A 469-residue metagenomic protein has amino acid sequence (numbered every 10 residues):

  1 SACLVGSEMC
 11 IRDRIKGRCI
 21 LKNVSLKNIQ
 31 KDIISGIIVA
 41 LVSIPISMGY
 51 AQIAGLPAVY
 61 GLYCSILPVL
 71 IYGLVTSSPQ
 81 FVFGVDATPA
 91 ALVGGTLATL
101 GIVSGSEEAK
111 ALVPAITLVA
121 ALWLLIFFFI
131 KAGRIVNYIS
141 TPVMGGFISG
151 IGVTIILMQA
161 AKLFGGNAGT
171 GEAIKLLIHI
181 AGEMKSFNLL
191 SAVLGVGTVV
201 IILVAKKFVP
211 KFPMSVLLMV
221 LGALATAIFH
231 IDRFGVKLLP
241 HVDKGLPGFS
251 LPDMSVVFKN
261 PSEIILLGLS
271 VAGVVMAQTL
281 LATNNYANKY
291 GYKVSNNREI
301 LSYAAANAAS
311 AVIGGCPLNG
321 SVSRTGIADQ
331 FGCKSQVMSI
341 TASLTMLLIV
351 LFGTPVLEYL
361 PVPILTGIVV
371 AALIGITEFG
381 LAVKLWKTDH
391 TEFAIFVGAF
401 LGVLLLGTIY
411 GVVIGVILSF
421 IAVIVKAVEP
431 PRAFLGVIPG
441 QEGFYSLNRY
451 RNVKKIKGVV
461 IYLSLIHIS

Functional and structural regions predicted by a protein language model:
S1-A2, F127, V403, K454: Structural motif
S1-D13, H467: Single conserved hydrophobic/aromatic residue that forms the stacking wall/gate of nucleotide- or nucleobase-binding
L4, K211, K454-I456: A generic fold-level signal
R12-Q441: Transmembrane helical cores of multi-pass ion-transport proteins
V425-S469: Non-transmembrane accessory domains of multi-pass membrane transporters/channels
